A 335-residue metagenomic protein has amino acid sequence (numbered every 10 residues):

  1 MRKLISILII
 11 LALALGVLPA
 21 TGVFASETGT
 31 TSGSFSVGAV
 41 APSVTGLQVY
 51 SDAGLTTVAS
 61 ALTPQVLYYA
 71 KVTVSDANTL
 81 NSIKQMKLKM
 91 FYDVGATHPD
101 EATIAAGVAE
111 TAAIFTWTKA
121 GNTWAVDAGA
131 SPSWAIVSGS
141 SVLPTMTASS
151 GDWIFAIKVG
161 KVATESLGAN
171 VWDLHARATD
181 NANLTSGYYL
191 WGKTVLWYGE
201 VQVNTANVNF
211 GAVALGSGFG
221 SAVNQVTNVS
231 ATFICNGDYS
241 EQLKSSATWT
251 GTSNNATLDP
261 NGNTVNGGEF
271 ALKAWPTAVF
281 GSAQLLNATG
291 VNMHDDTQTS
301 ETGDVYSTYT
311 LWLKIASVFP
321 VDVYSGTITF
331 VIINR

Functional and structural regions predicted by a protein language model:
M1-E27, N170-H175, N183: Sec-dependent, cleavable N-terminal signal peptides
S26-T63, A77, A212-V213: Short, compositionally biased P/S/T/A/G/V-rich stretches that sit at domain boundaries
E27, V58-P64, A77-K84, T97-H98 (+3 more regions): A short beta-turn/strand-edge loop motif at beta-sheet boundaries
E27-V37, L184-V201: Short beta-strand elements
V44, Y50, T116-A148, V162-T164 (+1 more regions): Signature of Gram-negative chaperone-usher
V66-A70, Q225-T227: Structural beta-strand segments of beta-rich domains
Y69-L80, M90-A96, D180, A231-G237: Extracellular acidic, Ser/Thr/Pro-rich low-complexity tracts
V72-T79, A148-W197, K314-V323, V331-R335: Ser/Thr/Pro-rich, low-complexity mucin-like regions that serve as glycosylated stalks/linkers or repetitive adhesive
